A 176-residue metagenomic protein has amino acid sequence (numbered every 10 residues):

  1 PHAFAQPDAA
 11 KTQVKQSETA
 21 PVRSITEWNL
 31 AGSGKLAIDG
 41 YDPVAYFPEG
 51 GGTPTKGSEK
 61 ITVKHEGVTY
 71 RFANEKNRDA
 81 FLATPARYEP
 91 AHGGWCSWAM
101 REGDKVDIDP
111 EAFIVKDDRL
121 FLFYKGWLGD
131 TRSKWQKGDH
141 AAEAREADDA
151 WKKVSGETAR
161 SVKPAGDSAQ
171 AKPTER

Functional and structural regions predicted by a protein language model:
P1-F4: C-terminal segment of classical bacterial N-terminal signal peptides
Q6-R176: Charged, low-complexity intrinsically disordered segments
